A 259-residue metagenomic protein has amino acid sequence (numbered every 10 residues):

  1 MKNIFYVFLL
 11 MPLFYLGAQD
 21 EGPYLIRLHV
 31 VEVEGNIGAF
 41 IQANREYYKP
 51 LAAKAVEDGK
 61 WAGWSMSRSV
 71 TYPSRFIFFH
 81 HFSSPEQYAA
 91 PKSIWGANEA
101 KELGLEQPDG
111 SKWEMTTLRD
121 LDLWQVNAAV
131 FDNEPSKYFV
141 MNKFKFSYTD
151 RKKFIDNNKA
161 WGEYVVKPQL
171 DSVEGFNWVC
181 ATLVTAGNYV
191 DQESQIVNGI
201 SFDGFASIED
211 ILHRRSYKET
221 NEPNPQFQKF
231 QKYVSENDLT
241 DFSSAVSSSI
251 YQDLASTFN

Functional and structural regions predicted by a protein language model:
N3-F14: Sec-dependent N-terminal signal peptides
G17-N259: Short S/T/G/P-rich N-terminal loop/turn motif that feeds into the first structured element of a domain
